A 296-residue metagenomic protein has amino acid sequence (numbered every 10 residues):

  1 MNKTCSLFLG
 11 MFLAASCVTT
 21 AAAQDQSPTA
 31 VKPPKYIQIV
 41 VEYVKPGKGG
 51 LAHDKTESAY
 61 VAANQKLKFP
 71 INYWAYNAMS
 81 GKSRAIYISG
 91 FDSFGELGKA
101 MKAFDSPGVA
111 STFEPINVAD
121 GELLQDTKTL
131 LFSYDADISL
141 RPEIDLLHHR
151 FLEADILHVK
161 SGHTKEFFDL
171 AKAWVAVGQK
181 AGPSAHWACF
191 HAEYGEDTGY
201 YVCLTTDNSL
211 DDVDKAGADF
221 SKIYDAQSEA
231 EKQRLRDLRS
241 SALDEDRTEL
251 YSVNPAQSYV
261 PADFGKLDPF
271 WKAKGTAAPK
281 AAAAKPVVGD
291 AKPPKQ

Functional and structural regions predicted by a protein language model:
M1-L9: Bacterial N-terminal signal peptides that target proteins for export
N2, C17-V18: A detector of low-complexity, intrinsically disordered, Ser/Thr/Gly/Pro/Ala-rich segments
S6, A21-A22: Serine/threonine-rich, low-complexity intrinsically disordered segments
F8-C17: Bacterial N-terminal signal peptides
A22-Q296: Short S/T/G/P-rich N-terminal loop/turn motif that feeds into the first structured element of a domain
